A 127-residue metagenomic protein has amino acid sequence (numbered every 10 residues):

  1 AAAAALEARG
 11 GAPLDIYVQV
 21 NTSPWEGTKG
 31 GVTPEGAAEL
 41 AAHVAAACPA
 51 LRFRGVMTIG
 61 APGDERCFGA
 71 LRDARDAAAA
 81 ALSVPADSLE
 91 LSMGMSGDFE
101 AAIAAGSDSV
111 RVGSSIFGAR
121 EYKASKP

Functional and structural regions predicted by a protein language model:
A1-G97, I103-A105, F117-A119: Conserved alpha/beta-domain cores
G106-D108, G113: Active-site-proximal glycine-rich helix-loop-beta segment
S109, Y122-P127: Active-site loop ensemble at the mouth of alpha/beta enzyme cores that anchors a bound cofactor
